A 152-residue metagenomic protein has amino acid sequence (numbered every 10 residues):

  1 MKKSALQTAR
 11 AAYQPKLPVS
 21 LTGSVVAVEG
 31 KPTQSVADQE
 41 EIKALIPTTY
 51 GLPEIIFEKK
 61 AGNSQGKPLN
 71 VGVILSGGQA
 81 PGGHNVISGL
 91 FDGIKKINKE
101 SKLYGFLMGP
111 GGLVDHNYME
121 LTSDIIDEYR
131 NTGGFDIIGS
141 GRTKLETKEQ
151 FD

Functional and structural regions predicted by a protein language model:
M1-P18, S64-V114: N-terminal phosphate-binding or glycine-rich loops at protein starts, especially the Walker A/P-loop of NTPases
K2-G51: Helix-enriched interaction subdomains in cytosolic or periplasmic regions, typified by TIR/SEFIR signaling/NADase cores
G30-S64, L113-D152: Glycine-rich oxoanion-binding loops at beta->alpha junctions
